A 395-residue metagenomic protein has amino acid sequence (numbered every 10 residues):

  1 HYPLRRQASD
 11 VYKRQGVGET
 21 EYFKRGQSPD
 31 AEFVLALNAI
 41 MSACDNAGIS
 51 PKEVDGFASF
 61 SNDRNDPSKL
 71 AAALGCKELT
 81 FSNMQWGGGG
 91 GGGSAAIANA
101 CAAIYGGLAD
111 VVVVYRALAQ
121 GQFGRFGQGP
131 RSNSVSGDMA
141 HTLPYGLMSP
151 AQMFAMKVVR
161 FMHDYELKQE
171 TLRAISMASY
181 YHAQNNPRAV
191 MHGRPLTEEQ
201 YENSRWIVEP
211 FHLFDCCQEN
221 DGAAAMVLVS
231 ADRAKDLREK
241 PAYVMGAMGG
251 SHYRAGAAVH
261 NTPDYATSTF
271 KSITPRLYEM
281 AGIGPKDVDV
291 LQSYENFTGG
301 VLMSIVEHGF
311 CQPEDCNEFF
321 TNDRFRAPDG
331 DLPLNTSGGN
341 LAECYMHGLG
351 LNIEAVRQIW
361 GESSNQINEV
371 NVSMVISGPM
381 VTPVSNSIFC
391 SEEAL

Functional and structural regions predicted by a protein language model:
H1-A8, Y12: Single conserved hydrophobic/aromatic residue that forms the stacking wall/gate of nucleotide- or nucleobase-binding
K13-Q27: Generic N-terminal amphipathic, Lys/Arg-enriched alpha-helix
Q27-A47: Short catalytic helix/loop segments, enriched in acidic residues and glycine and frequently bearing histidine
A36, D63, P67, G93 (+1 more regions): Conserved donor sugar-nucleotide recognition element shared by glycan-biosynthetic enzymes
I49-P51, A72, C76-P263, M280 (+3 more regions): Acyl-thioester C-C bond-transforming condensing/cleaving domain
E53-F60, D289-S293: Short glycine-rich phosphate-binding loop at a beta-alpha junction
D55-A71: Membrane helical hairpin/interfacial module
H260-G299: Long, well-ordered mid-to-C-terminal structural blocks that present hydrophobic/aromatic surfaces
